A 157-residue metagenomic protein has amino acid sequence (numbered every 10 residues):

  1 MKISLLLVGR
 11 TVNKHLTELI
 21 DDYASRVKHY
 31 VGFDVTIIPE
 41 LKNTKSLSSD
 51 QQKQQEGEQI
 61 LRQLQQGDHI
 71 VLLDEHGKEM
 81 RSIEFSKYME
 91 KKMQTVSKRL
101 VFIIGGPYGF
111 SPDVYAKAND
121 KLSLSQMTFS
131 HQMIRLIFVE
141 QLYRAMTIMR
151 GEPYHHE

Functional and structural regions predicted by a protein language model:
M1-V27: N-terminal beta1-alpha1 ligand-phosphate binding loop
K2, S97-F102: Loop/turn-to-beta-strand initiation segments
L5, V71, G105, F138: Conserved RecA-like P-loop NTPase ATPase core
L6-V8, T36-I38, I103: Short hydrophobic segments within beta-strands
T11, E75-K78, G106-G109: Short glycine-rich anion-binding loops that position phosphate/pyrophosphate groups of nucleotides and phosphorylated
G32-F33, P39-K98: S-adenosyl-L-methionine/SAH cofactor-binding core of RNA-modifying enzymes
G105-G106, K117: Proline/glycine-rich low-complexity loops and linkers
P112-H156: Structured adenosyl-cofactor binding patch, chiefly the S-adenosyl-L-methionine
